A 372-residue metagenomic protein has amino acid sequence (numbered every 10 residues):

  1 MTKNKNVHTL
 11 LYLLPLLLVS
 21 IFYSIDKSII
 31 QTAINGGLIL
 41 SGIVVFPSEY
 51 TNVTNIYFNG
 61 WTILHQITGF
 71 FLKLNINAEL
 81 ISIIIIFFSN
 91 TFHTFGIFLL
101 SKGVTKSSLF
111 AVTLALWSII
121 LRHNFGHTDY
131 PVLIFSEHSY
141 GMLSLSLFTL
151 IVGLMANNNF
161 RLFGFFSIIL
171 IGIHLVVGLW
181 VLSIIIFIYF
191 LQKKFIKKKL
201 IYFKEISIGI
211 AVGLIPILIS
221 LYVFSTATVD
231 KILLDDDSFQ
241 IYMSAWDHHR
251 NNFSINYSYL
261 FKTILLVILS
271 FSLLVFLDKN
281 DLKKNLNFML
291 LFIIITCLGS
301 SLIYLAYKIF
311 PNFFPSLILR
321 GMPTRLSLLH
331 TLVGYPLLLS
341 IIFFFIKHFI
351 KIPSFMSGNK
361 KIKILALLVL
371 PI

Functional and structural regions predicted by a protein language model:
M1-S20: Start-transfer (signal-anchor) and selected internal transmembrane alpha helices of multi-pass inner/ER membrane
V19-L64, N77, L175-V181, K194-Y335: Transmembrane catalytic cores of multi-pass membrane glycosyltransferases and polysaccharide-assembly enzymes
S20-H93, L100-A115, H127-S139, G172-L175: Active-site lumenal/periplasmic loops and adjacent helix-entry segments of GT-C-fold, multi-pass membrane
I84, F88-F92, H138-L147, L182-I186 (+2 more regions): Membrane-embedded alpha-helical segments of multi-pass membrane proteins, especially the transmembrane helices
F95, L99, L150-N157, I184-Q192 (+2 more regions): Transmembrane alpha-helices and membrane-interface helical segments of multi-pass integral membrane enzymes
L143-L162, F195-I196: Membrane-interface transmembrane helices that cradle and orient dolichyl/undecaprenyl
R161-G178, I186, G209-G213: Membrane-interface alpha helices of multi-pass inner-membrane proteins
I346-I372: Signature aromatic-anchored transmembrane alpha helix within multi-pass, membrane-resident enzymes that catalyze glycan
